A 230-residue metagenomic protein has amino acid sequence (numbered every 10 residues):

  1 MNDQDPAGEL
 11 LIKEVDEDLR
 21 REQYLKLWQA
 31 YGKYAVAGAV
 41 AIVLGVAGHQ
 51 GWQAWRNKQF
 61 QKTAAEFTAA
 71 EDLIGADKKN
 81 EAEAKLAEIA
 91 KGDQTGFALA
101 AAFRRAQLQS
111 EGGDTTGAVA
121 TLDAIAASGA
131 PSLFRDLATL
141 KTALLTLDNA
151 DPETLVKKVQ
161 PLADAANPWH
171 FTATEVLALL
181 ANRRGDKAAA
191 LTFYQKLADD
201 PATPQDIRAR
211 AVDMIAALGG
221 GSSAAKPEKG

Functional and structural regions predicted by a protein language model:
M1-A41: N-terminal positive-inside, membrane-proximal cytosolic segments immediately preceding the first
E9, D18, E22-L25, A64 (+4 more regions): Alpha-helical membrane and juxtamembrane elements of multi-pass inner-membrane transport and channel proteins
A35-G38, Q59, Q109, D114: Short Lys/Arg-rich amphipathic alpha-helical segments
G45-T68: Transmembrane signal-anchor/signal-peptide helices with a preference for the extracytoplasmic
A54-W55, A90-D93, A127-G129: Flexible helix-coil transition and linker loops at the boundaries of alpha-helical arrays
K62-A100: Short extracytoplasmic
G96-G230: Soluble extracytoplasmic domains of inner/organellar membrane proteins
